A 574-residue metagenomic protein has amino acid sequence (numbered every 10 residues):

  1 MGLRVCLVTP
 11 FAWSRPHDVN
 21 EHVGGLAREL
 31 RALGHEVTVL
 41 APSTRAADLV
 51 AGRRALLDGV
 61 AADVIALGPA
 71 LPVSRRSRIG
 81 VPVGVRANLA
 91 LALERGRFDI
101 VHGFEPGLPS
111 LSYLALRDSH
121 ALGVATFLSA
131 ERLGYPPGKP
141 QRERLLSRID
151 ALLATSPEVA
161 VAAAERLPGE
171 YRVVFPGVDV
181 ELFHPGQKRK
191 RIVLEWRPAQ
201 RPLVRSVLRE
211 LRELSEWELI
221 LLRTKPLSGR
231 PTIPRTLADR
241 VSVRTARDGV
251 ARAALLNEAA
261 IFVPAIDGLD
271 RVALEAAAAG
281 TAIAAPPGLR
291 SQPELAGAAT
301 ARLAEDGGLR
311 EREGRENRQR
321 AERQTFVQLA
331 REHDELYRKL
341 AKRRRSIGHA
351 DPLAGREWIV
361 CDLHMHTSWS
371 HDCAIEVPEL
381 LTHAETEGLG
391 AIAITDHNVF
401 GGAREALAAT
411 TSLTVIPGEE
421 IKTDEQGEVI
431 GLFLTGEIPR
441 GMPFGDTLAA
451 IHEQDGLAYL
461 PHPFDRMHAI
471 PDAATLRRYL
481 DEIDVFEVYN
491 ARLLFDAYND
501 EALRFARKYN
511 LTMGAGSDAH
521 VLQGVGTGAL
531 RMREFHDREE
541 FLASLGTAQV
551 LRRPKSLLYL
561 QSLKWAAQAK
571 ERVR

Functional and structural regions predicted by a protein language model:
C6, G186-R212, E216, I220: Conserved donor-binding/catalytic core segment of Leloir-type glycosyltransferases
T9-S14, R28-V81, K225-S228: N-terminal strand-loop element at the rim of the active site of nucleotide-sugar-dependent glycosyltransferases
D18, L33, E294-L295, G308-A341: A charged, aromatic-enriched C-terminal amphipathic alpha-helix characteristic of glycosyltransferases across folds
S43, E158, G177: Carbohydrate-associated surface elements
Y135-P137, F175-R191, R205, R230: Acidic anion/phosphate-binding donor-loop and adjacent secondary structure in glycosyltransferase catalytic cores
G229-R247: Nucleotide-activated donor-binding/catalytic signature segment of Leloir-type glycosyltransferases, i.e., the conserved
N257-G268, T281: Acidic donor-binding loop of glycosyltransferase active sites
R345-T367, H371-T382, G401-I438, G445-A449 (+1 more regions): Charged catalytic cores and adjacent phosphate/nucleic-acid-binding surfaces used for phosphate/nucleic-acid chemistry
